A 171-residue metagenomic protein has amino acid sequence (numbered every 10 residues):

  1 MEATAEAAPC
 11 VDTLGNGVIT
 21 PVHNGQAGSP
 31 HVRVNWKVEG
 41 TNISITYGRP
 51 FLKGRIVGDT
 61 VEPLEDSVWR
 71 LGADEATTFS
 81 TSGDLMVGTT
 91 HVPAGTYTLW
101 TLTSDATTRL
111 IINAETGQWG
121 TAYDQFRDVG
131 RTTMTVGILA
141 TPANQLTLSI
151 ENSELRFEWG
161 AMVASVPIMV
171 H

Functional and structural regions predicted by a protein language model:
M1-V68, T116-H171: Primarily secretory-pathway and cell-envelope proteins
S67-Q118: Mid-length scaffold segments of soluble, non-membrane domains
